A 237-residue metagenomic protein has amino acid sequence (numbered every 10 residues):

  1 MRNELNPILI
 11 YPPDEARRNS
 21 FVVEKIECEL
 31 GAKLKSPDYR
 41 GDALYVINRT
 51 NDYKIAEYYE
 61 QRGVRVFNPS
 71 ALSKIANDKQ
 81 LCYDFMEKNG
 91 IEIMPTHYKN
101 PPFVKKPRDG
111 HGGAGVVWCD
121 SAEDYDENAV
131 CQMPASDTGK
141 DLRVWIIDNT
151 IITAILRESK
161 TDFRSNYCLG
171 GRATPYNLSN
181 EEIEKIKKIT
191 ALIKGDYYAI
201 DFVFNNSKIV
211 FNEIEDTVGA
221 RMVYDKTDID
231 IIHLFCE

Functional and structural regions predicted by a protein language model:
E4-P95: Conserved N-proximal alpha/beta basic substrate-recognition cap immediately N-terminal to, or forming the N-lobe
Y45, K106, V144-I146, K208-M222: A short beta-strand motif that forms the metal-chelation/ATP-contact edge of phosphoryl-transfer active sites
T50, R108, P134-A135, W145 (+2 more regions): Anionic group-transfer/hydrolysis microenvironments
F67, M94, V104, V130-Q132 (+1 more regions): Structural detector of well-ordered beta-strand residues that form the stable sheet scaffold of enzyme domains
G90-T96, N100-P102, F202-F204: Catalytic phosphate/metal-binding cores of nucleic-acid and nucleotide-processing enzymes, i.e., regions that mediate
F103, I152-T153, Y198, V210-E213: Protein kinase-like catalytic core scaffold
D109-I193: Phosphate-binding site of ATP-dependent enzymes
D162-F211, V223-K226, D230-E237: A long amphipathic alpha-helix within ATP-dependent nucleotide-binding catalytic cores
